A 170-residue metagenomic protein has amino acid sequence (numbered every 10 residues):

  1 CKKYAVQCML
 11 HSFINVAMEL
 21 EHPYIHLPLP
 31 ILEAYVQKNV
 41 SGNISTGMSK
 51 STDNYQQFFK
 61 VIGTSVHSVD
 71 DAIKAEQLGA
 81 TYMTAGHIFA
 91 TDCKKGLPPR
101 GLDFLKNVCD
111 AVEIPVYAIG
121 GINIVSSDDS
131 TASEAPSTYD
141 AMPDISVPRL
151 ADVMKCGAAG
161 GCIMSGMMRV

Functional and structural regions predicted by a protein language model:
C1-Q7, K38-N39, Y55-H67, P98-G121: Alpha-helix-loop-beta-strand connector modules within alpha/beta enzyme cores
M9-L10, H26, G63, T84 (+1 more regions): Conserved beta-strand positions in the central sheet of alpha/beta enzyme cores
L10-P23, H67-L78, Y117-A118, I122-S130 (+1 more regions): Catalytic cores of alpha/beta
S12-E19, Y24-S41, N54-Y55, D70-I73 (+2 more regions): Active-site-adjacent beta->alpha loops and helix N-cap segments on the catalytic face of soluble alpha/beta enzymes
L29-Y35, T84-G96, I124, P143-V170: Glycine-rich phosphate-binding active-site loops on the catalytic face of alpha/beta enzymes
Q37-F58, V125-V147: Intrinsically disordered, low-complexity terminal tails and inter-domain linkers enriched for S/T/G/P/D/E
I62-Q77, Y82, I88-F89, P98: Internal catalytic-core helix/loop-beta-alpha segment that presents or stabilizes conserved functional determinants
